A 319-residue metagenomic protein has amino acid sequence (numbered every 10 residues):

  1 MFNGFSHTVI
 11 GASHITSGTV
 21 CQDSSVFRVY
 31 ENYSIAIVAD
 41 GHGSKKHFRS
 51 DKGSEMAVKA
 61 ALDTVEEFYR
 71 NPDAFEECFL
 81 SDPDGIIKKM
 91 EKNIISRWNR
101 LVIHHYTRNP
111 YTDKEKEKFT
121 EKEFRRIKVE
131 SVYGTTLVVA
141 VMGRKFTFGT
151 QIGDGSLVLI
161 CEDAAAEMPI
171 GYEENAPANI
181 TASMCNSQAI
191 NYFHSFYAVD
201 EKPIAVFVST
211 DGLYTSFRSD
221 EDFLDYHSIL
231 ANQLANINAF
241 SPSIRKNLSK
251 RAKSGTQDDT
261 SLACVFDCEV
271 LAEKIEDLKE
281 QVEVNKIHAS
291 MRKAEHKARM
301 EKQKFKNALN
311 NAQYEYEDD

Functional and structural regions predicted by a protein language model:
M1-E67, G155, N186-I190, F196 (+2 more regions): N-terminal entry segment of metal-dependent catalytic domains or homologous docking segments
M1-Q22, R100-K128, I170, L278 (+2 more regions): Short glycine- and acidic-rich boundary segments immediately preceding or forming the N-terminal edge of structured
T19-V29, R125-R144, F148, Y172-R218: Acidic loop->beta-strand submotif enriched in PP2C/PPM serine/threonine phosphatases
V29-N32, M142-K145, G153, I160-A164 (+1 more regions): Short acidic-glycine loop/turn motifs at beta-strand connectors
A36-D40, T150-I152, F207-S209: Short hydrophobic beta-strand that contains or immediately precedes a catalytic carboxylate
K59-L101, H227-S249: Helix-loop-helix
F75-V158, Y192-P203: Catalytic core of PPM/PP2C metal-dependent serine/threonine phosphatase domains
N179-D319: C-terminal catalytic subdomain
